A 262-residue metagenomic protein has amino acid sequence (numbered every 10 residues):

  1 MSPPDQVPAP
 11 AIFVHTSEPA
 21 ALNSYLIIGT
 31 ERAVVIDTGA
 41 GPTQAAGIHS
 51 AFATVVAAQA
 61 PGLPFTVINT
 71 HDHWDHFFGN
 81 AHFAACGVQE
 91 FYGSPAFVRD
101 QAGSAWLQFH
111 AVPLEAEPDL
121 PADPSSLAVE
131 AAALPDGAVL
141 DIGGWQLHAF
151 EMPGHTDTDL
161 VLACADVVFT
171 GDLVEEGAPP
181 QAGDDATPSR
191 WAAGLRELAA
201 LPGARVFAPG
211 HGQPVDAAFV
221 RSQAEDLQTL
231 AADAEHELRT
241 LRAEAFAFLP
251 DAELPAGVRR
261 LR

Functional and structural regions predicted by a protein language model:
S2-A51, V161-G171: Conserved beta-strand hairpin/beta-sheet module of binuclear metal-dependent hydrolase folds, prominently
A11, I27, D37, F52 (+9 more regions): Divalent metal-coordination and catalytic microenvironments
I36-G39, P64-H73, Y92-P95, E151-P153 (+2 more regions): Active-site neighborhood of phospho(di)ester-bond hydrolases with catalytic His/Asp-centered motifs
P42-T43, D72-G79, V98-A102, D157-D159 (+2 more regions): Active-site environment of divalent metal-dependent phosphoester hydrolases
S50-V139, T229-H236: Active-site HxH/HxHxD metal-binding segment of metal-dependent hydrolases
A133-A163: Core dinuclear metal-dependent hydrolase active-site scaffold
V161-L173, G194-E197, P202-A204: Metal-dependent phosphodiesterase/nuclease catalytic metal-binding core
R196-V206, Q213-R262: Accessory terminal helices/loops
